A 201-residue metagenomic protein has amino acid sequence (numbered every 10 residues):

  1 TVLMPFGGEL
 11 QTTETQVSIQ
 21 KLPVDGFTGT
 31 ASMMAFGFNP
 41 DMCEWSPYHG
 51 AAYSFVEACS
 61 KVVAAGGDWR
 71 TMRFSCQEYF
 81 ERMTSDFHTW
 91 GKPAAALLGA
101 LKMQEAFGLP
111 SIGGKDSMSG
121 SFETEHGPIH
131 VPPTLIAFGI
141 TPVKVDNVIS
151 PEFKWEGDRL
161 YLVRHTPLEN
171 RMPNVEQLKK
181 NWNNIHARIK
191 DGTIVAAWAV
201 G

Functional and structural regions predicted by a protein language model:
T1-G201: Glycine/proline-enriched, intrinsically flexible loops and inter-domain linkers
